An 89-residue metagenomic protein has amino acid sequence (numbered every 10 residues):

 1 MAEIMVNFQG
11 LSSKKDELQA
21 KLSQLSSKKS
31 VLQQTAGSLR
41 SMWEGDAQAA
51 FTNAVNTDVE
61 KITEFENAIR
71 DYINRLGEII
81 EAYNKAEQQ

Functional and structural regions predicted by a protein language model:
M1-Q89: N-terminal secretion-targeting helices of virulence/extracellular proteins, encompassing both classical Sec signal
